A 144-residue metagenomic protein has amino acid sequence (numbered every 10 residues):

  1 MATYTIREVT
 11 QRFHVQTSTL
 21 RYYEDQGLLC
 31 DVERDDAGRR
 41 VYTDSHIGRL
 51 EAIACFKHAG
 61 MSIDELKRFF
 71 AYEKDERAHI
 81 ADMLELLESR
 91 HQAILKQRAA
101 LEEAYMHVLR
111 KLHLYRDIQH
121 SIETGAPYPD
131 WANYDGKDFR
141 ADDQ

Functional and structural regions predicted by a protein language model:
M1-A71: Basic helix-turn-helix/winged-helix DNA-binding cores and closely related short helical interaction motifs
R77-Q144: C-terminal regulatory/oligomerization modules of transcriptional regulators
